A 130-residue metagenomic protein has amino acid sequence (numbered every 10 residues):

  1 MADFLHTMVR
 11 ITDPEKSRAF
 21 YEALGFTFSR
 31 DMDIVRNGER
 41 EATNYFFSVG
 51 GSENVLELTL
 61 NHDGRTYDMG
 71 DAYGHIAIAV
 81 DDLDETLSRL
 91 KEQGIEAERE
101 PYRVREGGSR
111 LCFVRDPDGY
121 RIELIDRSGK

Functional and structural regions predicted by a protein language model:
A2, M8-E53: Core segments of cupin and vicinal oxygen chelate
F4-H6, D71-I76: Eukaryotic phosphotyrosine signaling hubs
D13-P14, D81-D84: Helix N-cap motif at beta-to-alpha junctions
F20, L83-R89: Short amphipathic alpha-helices within nucleic acid-binding modules
D31-I34, F46, I78, L87-K130: Vicinal oxygen chelate
E41-T43, A72, G108: Exposed loop/turn and edge beta-strand positions of beta-sandwich/beta-sheet ligand-binding modules
G50, L58-N61, R127: Generic beta-structure capping elements
G51-L56, D68: Arg/Lys-rich, alpha-helical DNA-contact motif
